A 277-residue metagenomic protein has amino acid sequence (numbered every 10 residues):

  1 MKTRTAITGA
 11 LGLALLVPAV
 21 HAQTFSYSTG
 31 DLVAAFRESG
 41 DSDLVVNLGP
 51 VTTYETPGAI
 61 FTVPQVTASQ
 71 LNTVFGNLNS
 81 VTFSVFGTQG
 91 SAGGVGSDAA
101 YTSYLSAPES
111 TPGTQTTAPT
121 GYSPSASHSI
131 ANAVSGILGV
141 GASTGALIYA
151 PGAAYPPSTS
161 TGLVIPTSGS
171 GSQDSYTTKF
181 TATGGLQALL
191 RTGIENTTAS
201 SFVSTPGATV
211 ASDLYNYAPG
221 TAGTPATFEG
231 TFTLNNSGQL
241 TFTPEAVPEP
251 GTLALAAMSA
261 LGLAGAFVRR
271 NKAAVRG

Functional and structural regions predicted by a protein language model:
M1-H21, S259: Gram-negative bacterial Sec-dependent N-terminal signal peptides
T5, L255, A274-V275: Intrinsically disordered, low-complexity repeat segments enriched in small/polar residues
L16, A22-S26, G277: RTX-like calcium-binding, glycine/aspartate-rich low-complexity repeat tracts
L16, A246-P248: Selective for proline/serine-rich intrinsically disordered segments in cytosolic/nuclear regulatory regions
P18, G30, G251: Residue-level signal for beta-strand positions within conserved beta-sheet cores that form or flank
Q23-A246: Mature extracellular "passenger" or substrate-interacting domains of secreted, surface-exposed proteins
E249-V268: A short, hydrophobic C-terminal helix/tail in secreted or cell-surface proteins
G265-G277: C-terminal membrane-anchoring or membrane-association module
